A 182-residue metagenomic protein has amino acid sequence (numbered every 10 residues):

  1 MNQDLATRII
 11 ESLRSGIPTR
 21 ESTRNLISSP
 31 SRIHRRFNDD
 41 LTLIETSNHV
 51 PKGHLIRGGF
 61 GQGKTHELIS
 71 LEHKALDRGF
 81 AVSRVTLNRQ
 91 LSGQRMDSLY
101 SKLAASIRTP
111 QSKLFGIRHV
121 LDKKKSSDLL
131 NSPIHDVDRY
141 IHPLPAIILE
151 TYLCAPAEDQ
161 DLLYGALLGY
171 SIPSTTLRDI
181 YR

Functional and structural regions predicted by a protein language model:
M1-P51: A short, basic N-terminal segment
R24, G58, L87: Short glycine-centered, acidic/aromatic-flanked micro-motifs in structured strand/loop junctions that mark active-site
N48-S70: Walker A/P-loop nucleotide-binding motif
Q62, H66-R182: P-loop NTPase nucleotide-binding core
